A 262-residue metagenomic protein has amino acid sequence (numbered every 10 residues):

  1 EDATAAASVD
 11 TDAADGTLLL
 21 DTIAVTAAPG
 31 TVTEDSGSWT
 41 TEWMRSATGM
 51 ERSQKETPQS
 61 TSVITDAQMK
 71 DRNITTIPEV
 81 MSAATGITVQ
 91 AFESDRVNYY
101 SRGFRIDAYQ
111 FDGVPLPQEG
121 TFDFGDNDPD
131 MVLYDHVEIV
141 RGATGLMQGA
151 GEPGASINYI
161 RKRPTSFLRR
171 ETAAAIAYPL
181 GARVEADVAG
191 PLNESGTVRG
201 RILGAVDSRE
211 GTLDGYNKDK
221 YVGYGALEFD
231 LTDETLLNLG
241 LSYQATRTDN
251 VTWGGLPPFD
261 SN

Functional and structural regions predicted by a protein language model:
D2-A67: Short, acidic, small-residue-rich periplasmic hinge/interaction motif at the N-terminus of Gram-negative outer-membrane
G30-V32, I106, L116, A177-P179 (+2 more regions): Structural signature of outer-membrane beta-barrel domains
W39-S62, D66, R72, P78-L116 (+1 more regions): Extracytoplasmic beta-strand/coil segments of soluble accessory domains associated with Gram-negative outer-membrane
T61, M69, M81, D135-G142 (+2 more regions): Non-catalytic regulatory/gating segments with a bias toward low-complexity or hydrophobic composition
V80, N98-Y100, R201-L203, Y224-E228 (+1 more regions): Outer-envelope exported proteins of Gram-negative bacteria
V89, N98, V114-R141, N158-R161: Short acidic/polar hinge/loop motifs at secondary-structure boundaries that mediate gating or recognition
P117-Q118, L133-D135, L146-G225, F229-T235: Outer-membrane beta-barrel translocator/receptor signature
L241-N262: Flexible loop and strand-edge segments within Gram-negative outer membrane beta-barrel domains
